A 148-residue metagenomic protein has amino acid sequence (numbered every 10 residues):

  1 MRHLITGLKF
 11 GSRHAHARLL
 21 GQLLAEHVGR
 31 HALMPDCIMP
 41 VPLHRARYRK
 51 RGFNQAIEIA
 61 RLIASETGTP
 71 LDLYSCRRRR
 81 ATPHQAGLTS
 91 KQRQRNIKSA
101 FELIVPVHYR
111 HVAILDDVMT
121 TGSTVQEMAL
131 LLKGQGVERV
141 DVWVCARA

Functional and structural regions predicted by a protein language model:
M1-S65, Y74, A86: Extended interfacial segments that mediate partner engagement and assembly in macromolecular machines
R61, L73-A148: PRPP/pyrophosphate-binding module of the type I phosphoribosyltransferase fold
